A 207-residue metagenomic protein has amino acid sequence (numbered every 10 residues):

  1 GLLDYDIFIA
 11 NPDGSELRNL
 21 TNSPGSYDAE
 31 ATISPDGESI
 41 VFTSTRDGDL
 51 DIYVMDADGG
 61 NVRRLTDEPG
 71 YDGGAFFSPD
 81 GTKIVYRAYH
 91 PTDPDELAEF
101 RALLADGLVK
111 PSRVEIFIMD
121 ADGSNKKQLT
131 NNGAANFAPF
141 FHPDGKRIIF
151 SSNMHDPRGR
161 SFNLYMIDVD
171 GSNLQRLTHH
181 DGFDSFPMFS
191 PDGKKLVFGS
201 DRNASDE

Functional and structural regions predicted by a protein language model:
G1-I7, N19-D28, T43-I52, T66-D72 (+6 more regions): A flexible loop/linker signature enriched in serine peptidases of the S9 family
N11-S15, D56-G60, D120-S124, D168-S172: Short loop/turn segments that connect beta-strands within beta-propeller blades
P35-D36, P79-D80, P143-D144, P191-D192: Residue-level detector of Asp-centered blade-edge/turn motifs that repeat once per structural unit in beta-propeller
I40-V41, I84, I148, L196: Hydrophobic beta-strand positions that form the internal "hydrophobic ladder" of WD40/Gbeta-like beta-propeller blades
H142, P157-G159, M188-P191, A204: A structural signal for short secondary-structure junctions
N173, F183-S185, D192-L196: A short pocket-lining beta-strand/turn micro-motif at the edge of beta-sheets
